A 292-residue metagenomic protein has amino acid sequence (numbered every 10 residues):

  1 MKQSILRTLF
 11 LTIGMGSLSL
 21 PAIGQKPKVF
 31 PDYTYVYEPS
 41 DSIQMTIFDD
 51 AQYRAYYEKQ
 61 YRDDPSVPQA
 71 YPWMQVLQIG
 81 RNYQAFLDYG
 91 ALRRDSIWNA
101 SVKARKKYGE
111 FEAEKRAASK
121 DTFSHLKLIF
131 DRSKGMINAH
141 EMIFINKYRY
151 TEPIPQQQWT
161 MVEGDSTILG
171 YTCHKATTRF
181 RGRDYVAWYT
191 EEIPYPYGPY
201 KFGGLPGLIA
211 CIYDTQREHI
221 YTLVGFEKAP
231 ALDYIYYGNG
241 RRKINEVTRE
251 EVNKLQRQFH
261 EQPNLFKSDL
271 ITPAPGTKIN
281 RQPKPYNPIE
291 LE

Functional and structural regions predicted by a protein language model:
M1-Y33: Bacterial Sec-dependent N-terminal signal peptides
K26-E292: Extended soluble regions of mature proteins
